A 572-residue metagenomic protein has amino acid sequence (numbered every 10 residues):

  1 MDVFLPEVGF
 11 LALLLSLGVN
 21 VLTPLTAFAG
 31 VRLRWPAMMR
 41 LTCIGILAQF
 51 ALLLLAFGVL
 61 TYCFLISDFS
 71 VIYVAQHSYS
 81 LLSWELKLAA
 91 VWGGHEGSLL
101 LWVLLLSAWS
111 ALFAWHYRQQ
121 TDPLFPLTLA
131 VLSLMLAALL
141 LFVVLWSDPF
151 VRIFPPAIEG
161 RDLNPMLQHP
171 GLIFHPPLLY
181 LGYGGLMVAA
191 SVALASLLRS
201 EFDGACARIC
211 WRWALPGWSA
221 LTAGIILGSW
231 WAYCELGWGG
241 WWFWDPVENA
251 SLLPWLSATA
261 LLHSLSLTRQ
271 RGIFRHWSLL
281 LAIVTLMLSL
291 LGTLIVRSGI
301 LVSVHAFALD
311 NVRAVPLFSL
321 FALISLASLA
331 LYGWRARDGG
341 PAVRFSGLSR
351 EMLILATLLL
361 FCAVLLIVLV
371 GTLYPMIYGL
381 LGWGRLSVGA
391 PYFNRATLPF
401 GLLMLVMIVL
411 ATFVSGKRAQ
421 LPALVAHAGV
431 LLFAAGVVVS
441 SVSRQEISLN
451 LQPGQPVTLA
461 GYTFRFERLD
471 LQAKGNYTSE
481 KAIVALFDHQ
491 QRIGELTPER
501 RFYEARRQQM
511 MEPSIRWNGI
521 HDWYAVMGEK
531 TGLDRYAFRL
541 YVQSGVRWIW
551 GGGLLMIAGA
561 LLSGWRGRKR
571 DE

Functional and structural regions predicted by a protein language model:
D2-E572: Solvent-exposed, non-transmembrane regions of integral membrane proteins
